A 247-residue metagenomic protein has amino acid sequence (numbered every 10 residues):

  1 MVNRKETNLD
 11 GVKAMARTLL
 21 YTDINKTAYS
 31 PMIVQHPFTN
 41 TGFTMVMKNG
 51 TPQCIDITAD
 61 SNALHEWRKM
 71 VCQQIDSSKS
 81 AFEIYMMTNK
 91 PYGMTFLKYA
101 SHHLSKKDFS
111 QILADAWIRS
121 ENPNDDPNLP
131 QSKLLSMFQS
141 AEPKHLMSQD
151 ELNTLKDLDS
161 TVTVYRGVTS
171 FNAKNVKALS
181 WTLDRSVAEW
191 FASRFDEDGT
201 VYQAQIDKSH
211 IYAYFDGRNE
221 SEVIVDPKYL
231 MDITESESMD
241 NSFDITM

Functional and structural regions predicted by a protein language model:
M1-T163, S170-L179, R185-T246: Conserved NAD+-utilizing ADP-ribose enzyme module
